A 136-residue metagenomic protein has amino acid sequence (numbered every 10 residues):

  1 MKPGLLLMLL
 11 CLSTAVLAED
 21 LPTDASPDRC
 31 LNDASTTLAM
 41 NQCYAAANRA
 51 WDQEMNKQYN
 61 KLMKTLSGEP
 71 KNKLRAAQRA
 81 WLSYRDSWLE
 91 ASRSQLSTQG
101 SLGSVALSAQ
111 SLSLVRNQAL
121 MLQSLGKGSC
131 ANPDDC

Functional and structural regions predicted by a protein language model:
M1, V16-L17: Exposed, low-complexity/repetitive linear segments and helix-based recognition motifs, biased toward charged/polar
M1-L9: Sec-dependent signal peptide recognition, specifically the positively charged N-region followed immediately by
C11-A15: N-terminal signal peptide c-region/cleavage motif recognized by signal peptidases
E19-C136: N-terminal alpha-helical modules
